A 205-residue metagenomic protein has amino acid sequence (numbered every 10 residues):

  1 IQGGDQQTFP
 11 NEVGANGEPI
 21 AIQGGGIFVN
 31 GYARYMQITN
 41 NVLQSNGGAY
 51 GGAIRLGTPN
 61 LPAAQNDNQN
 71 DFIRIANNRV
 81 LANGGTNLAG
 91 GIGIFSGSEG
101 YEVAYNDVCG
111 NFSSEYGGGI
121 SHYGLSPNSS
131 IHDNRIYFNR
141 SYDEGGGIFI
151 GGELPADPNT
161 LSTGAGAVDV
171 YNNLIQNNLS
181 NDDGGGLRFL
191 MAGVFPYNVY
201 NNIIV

Functional and structural regions predicted by a protein language model:
I1-F9, Y32-N46, R74-R79: Parallel beta-helix/beta-solenoid
I1-Q6, V13, V80-N83, I92 (+2 more regions): Intrinsically disordered, low-complexity linker/propeptide segments enriched in Ser/Thr/Gly/Pro and acidic residues
G3, G24-G25, M36, S45 (+4 more regions): Extracellular beta-propeller repeat domains
Q7-N30, G47-N66, G84-F95, S113-Y123 (+2 more regions): Extracellular beta-strand/beta-solenoid scaffold signature
G14-E18, T39-N40, N77, N159 (+2 more regions): Polar/charged alpha-helical tracts
I20, G31, Y35-M36, N68 (+10 more regions): Solenoid scaffold repeats with emphasis on beta-solenoid/beta-helix
V108, S130-I136, I150, P158-T160 (+1 more regions): Predominantly extracellular beta-rich ligand-binding scaffolds that present long acidic/polar faces for carbohydrate
